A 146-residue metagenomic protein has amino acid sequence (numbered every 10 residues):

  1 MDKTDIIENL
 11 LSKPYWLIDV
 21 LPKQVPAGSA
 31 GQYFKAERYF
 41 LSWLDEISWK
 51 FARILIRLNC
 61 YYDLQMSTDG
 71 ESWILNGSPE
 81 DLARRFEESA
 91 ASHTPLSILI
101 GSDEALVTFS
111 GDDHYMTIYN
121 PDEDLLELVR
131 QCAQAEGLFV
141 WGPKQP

Functional and structural regions predicted by a protein language model:
M1-M116, N120-P146: Structured alpha/beta or helical-core interaction and ligand-binding surfaces enriched in interleaved
